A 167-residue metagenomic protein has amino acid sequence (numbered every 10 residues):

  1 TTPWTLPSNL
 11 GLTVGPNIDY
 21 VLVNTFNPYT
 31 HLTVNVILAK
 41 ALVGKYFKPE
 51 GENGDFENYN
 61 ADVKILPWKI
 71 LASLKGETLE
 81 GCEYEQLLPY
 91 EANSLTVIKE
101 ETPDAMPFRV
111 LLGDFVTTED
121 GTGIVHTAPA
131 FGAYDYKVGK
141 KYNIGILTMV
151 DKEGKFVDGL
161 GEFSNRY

Functional and structural regions predicted by a protein language model:
T1-K152: NTP-handling and nucleic-acid-processing catalytic cores
K152-D158: Short, conserved phosphate-binding/catalytic loop or strand-edge motifs used in phosphoryl-/nucleotidyl-transfer
D158-Y167: Aromatic/His-enriched, Gly/Pro-containing loop or helix-boundary segments that lie immediately adjacent to catalytic
